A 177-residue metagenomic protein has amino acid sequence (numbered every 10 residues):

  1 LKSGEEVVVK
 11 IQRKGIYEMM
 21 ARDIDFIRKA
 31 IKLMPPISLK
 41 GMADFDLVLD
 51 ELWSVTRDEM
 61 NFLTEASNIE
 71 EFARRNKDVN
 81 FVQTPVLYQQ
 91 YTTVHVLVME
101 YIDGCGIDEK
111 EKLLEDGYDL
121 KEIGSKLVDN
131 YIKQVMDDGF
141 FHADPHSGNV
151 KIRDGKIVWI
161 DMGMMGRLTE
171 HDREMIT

Functional and structural regions predicted by a protein language model:
L1-T177: Conserved catalytic cores of large enzyme domains
